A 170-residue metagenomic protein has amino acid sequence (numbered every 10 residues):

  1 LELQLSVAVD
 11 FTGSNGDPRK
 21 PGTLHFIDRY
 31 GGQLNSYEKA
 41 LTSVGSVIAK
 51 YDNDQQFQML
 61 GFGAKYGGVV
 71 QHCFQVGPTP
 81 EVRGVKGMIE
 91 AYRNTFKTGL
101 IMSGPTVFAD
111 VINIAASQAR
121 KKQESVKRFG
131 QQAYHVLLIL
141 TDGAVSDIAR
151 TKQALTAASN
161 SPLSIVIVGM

Functional and structural regions predicted by a protein language model:
L1-M170: Acidic, low-complexity intrinsically disordered regions
